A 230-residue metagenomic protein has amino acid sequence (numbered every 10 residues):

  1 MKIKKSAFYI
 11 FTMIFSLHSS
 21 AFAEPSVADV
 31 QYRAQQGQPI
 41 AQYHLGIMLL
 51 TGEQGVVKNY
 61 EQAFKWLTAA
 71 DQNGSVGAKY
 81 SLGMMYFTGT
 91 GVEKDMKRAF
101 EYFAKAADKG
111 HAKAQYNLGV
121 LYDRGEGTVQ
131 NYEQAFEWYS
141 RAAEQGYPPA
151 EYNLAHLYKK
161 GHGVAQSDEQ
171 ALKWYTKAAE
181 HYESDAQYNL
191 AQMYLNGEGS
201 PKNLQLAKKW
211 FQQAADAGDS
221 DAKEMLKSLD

Functional and structural regions predicted by a protein language model:
M1-Y9: Bacterial N-terminal signal peptides that target proteins for export
Y9-H18: Bacterial N-terminal signal peptides
A23-A28, V57-W66, E93-Y102, V129-W138 (+2 more regions): Structural signature of tandem alpha-helical TPR/SEL1-like repeats, specifically the intra-repeat loop/turn
R33, A69-A70, K105-A106, R141-A142 (+2 more regions): Canonical positions in the second alpha-helix
Q35-Q38, G52-E53, Q72-S75, T88-T90 (+10 more regions): Short helix-capping/linker turns of helical repeat alpha-solenoids
Y43, Y80, E101, Y116 (+5 more regions): TPR/TPR-like alpha-solenoid signature
H44-T51, V56, K79-T88, V92 (+4 more regions): Hydrophobic face of amphipathic alpha-helices that form TPR/SEL1-like repeat modules and related alpha-solenoid
P201-D230: Terminal, low-structured helical/coil segments at or just beyond the last alpha-helical repeat
